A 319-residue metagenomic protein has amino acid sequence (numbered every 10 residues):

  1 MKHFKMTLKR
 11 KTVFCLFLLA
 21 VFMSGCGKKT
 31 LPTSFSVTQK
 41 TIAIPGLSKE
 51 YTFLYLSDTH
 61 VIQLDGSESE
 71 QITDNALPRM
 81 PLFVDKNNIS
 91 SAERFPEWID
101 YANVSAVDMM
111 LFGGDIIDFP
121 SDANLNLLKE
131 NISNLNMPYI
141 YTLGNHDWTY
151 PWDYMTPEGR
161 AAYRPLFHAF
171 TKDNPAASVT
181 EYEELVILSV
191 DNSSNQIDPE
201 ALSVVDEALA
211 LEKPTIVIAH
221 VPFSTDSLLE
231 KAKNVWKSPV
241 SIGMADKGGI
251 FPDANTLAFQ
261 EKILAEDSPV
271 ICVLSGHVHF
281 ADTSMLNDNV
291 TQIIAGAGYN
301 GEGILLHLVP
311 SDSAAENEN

Functional and structural regions predicted by a protein language model:
K2-V13: Bacterial N-terminal signal peptides that target proteins for export
C15-F22: Bacterial N-terminal signal peptides
C26-D122: N-terminal active-site segment of His-dependent metallophosphoesterases
T33-S34, L264-E266, I304, V309-N319: A short C-terminal boundary segment appended to hydrolase-like catalytic domains
S36-P45, D122-I216, S238-M244, T283-P310: Extended active-site neighborhood of metal-dependent phosphoesterases/phosphodiesterases
Y55-S57, M110-D115, Y139-N145, V190-D191 (+3 more regions): Active-site neighborhood of phospho(di)ester-bond hydrolases with catalytic His/Asp-centered motifs
L64-S69, P151-T156, S227-A232, M285-N287: Short aromatic-enriched loop/helix-cap "lid" or pocket-rim segments at secondary-structure transitions that line
S90, E97-M109, V186, N195-L286: His/acidic metal-ligating clusters that form di-metal
